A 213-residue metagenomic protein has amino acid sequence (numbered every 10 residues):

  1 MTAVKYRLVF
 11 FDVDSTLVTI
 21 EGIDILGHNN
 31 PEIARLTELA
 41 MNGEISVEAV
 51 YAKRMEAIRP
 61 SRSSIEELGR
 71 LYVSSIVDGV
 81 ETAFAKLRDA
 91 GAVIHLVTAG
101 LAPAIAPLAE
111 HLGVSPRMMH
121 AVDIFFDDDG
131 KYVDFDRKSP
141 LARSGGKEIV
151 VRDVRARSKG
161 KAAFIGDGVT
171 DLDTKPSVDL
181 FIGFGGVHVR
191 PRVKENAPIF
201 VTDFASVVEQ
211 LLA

Functional and structural regions predicted by a protein language model:
M1-E56: Active-site neighborhood of HAD-like aspartate-dependent phosphohydrolases
V50-A85, A90-A92: Metal-dependent phosphoesterase signature
L68-E81, L96-G100, H120-A121, S139-S144: Conserved beta-strand/loop elements of the cytosolic catalytic core of P-type E1-E2 ATPases, chiefly in the P-domain
V80, F84-E110, M118-D123: Substrate-recognition element of Asp-dependent hydrolases with the DxDx(T/V) motif
T98-A99, G160-I199: Acidic, Mg2+-coordinating phosphoryl-transfer loop and its flanking beta/alpha structural elements, shared across
V114-L141: Histidine/lysine/aspartate-rich catalytic loop segments that bind and position anionic ligands
F135-E148, F204: A polyampholytic, Gly/Pro-enriched intrinsically disordered region
A142-T170: Conserved Lys-Pro-Asp/Glu-containing loop-to-beta segment of HAD-superfamily phosphomonoesterases, centered on
